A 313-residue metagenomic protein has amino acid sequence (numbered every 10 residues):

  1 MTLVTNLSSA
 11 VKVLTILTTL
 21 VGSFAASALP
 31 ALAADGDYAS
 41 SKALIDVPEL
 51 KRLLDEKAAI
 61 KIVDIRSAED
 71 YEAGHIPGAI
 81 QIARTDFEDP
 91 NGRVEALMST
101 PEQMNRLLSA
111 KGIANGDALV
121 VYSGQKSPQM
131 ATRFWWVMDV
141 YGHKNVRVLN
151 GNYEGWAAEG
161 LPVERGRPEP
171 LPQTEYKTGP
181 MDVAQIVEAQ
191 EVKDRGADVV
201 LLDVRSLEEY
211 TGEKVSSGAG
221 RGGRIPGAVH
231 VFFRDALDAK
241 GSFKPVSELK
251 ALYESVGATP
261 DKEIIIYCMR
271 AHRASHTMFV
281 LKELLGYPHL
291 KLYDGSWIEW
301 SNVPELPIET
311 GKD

Functional and structural regions predicted by a protein language model:
T2-T18, A271: Bacterial N-terminal signal peptides that target proteins for export
L20-A31: C-terminal segment of classical bacterial N-terminal signal peptides
L29-D70, Y153-G218, I308, D313: Flexible, polar/low-complexity N-terminal or interdomain linker segments that lie immediately upstream of folded
D35, M98-E191, K214, G223 (+3 more regions): Thiolate-centered catalytic microenvironments shared by cysteine-dependent enzyme domains
I60, R66-M104: N-terminal carbohydrate-binding/catalytic regions of secreted carbohydrate-active enzymes
S67-D70, T85-E88, Q125-Q129, Y153-G155 (+5 more regions): Solvent-exposed loop/turn segments at secondary-structure junctions within structured extracellular/periplasmic domains
D89-D117, F233-E263: Helix-loop module immediately N-terminal to the HCX5R catalytic loop in PTP-like cysteine phosphatase domains
A251-Y253, T259-D313: C-terminal soluble interaction/assembly domains
